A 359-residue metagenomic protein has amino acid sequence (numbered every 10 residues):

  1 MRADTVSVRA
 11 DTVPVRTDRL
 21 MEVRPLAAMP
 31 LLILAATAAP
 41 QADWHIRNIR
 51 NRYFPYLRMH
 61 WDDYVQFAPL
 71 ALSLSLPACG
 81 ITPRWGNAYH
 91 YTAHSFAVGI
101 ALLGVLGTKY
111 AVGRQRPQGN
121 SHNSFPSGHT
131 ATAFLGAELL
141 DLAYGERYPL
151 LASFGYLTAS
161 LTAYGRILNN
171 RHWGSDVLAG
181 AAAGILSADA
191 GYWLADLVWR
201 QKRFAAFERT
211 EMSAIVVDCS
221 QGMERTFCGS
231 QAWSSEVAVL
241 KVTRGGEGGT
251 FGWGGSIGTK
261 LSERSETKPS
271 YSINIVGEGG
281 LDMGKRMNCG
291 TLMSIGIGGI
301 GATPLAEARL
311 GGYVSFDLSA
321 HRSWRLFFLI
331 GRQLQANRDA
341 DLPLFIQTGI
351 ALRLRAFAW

Functional and structural regions predicted by a protein language model:
M1-M21, W199-A214, A358-W359: Sec-dependent signal peptide cleavage junction
D4-S124, T130-R166: Hydrophobic alpha-helical bundle signature of multipass membrane enzymes
E22-A39, E208-T226: Transmembrane beta-strand segments of Gram-negative outer membrane beta-barrel proteins
G80-W85, Y89-T92, A111-Q115, A238-L326 (+1 more regions): Gram-negative (and chloroplast) outer-membrane scaffold detector with strong preference for beta-barrel transmembrane
P126-G136, H172-A195: Alpha-helical transmembrane segments that form the membrane-embedded catalytic/substrate-binding core of multi-pass
G128, F227-W233, E266-I273, G301-A306 (+1 more regions): Replace "Gram-negative outer membrane beta-barrel proteins" with "bacterial and organellar outer membrane beta-barrel
L150, F207-V217, Q231, E247-W253 (+3 more regions): Outer-envelope beta-barrel architecture signal
E211-S213, V217, S235-V237, P343-W359: Outer-membrane beta-barrel "beta-signal"
